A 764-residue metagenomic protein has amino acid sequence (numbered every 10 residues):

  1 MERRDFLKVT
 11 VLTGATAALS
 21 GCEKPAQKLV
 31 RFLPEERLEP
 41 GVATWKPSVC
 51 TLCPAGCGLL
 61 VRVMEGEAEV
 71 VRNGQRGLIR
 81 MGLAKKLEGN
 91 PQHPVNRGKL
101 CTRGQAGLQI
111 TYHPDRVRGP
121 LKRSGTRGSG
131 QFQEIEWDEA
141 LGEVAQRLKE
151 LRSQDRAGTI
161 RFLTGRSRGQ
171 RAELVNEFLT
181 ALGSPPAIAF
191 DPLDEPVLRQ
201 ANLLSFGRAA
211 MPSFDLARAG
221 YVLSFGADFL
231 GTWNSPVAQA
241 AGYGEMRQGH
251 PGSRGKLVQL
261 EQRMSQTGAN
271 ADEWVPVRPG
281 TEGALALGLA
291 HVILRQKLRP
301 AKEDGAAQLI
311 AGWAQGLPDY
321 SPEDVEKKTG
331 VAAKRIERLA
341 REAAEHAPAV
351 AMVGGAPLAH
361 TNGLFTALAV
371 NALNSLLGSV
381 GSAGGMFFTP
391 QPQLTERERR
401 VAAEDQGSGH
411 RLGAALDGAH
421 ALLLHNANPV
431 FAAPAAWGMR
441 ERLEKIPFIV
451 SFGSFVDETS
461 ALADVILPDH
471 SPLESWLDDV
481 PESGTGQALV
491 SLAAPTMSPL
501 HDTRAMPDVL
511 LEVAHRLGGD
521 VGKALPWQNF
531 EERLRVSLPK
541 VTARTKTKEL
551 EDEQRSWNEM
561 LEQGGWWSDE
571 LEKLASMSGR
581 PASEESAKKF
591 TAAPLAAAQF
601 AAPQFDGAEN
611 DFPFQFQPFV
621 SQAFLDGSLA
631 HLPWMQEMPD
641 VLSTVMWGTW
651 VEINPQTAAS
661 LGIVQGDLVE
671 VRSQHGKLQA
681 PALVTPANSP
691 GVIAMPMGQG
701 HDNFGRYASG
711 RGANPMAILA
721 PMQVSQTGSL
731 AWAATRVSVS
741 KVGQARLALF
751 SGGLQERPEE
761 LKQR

Functional and structural regions predicted by a protein language model:
M1-L298, D304-G305, L309-G312, E323-D324 (+11 more regions): N-terminal export/assembly segments and adjacent metallocofactor-ligating motifs of anaerobic energy-metabolism
P47-V49, T159, N176, S224-A227 (+5 more regions): A cross-kingdom feature strongest in bacterial/archaeal respiratory oxidoreductases
V70-R72, A84-K85, R299-K302, I336-E337 (+8 more regions): Acidic/polar loop patches that form or flank catalytic/metal-binding clefts of enzymes that bind anionic ligands
R127-E134, H291, R295-V331, T496-A582 (+1 more regions): N-terminal leader/propeptide and maturation segments of large enzyme subunits in energy/redox metabolism and hydrolases
T159-R168, D324-V331, G354-T361, Q393-L394 (+1 more regions): Conserved short loop/turn motifs at secondary-structure junctions
P186-V197, S253-L257, L376-Q393, I446-T459: A generic structural motif
D215-A217, A343-A344, A415-D417, L443: Extracellular/periplasmic catalytic domains that process cell-envelope and extracellular macromolecules
A343-L416, E482-S483, G565, K588 (+1 more regions): A glycine-rich, hydrophobic/aromatic-adjacent loop/helix-cap motif
